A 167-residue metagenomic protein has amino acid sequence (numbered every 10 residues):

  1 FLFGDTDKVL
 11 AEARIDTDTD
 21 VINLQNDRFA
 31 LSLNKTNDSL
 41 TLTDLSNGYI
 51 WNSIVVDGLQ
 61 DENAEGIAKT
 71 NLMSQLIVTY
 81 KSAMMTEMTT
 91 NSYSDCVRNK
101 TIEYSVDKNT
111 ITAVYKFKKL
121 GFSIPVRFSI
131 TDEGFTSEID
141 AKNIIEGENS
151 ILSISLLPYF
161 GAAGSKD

Functional and structural regions predicted by a protein language model:
F1-D167: N-terminal accessory beta-strand-rich subdomains and adjacent acidic, glycine-rich linkers that precede catalytic cores
